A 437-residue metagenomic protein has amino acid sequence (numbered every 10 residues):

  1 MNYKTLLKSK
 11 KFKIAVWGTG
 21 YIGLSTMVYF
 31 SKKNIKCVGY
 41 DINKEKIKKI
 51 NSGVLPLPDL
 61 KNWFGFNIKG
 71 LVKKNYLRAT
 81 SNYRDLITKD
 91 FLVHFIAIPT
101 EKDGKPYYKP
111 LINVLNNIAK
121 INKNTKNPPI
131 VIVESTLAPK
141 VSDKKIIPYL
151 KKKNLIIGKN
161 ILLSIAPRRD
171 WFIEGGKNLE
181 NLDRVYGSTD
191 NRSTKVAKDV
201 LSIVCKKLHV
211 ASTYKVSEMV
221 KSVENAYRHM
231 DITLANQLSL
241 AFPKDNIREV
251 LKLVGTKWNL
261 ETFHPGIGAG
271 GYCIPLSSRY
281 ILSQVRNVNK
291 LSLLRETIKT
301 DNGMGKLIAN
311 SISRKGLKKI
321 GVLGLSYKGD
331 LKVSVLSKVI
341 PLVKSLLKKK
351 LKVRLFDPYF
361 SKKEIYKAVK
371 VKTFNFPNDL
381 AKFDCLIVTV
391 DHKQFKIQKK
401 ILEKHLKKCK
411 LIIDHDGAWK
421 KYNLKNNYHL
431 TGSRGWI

Functional and structural regions predicted by a protein language model:
M1-I437: Structural/interface elements that position substrates and couple domains in central-metabolism enzymes
